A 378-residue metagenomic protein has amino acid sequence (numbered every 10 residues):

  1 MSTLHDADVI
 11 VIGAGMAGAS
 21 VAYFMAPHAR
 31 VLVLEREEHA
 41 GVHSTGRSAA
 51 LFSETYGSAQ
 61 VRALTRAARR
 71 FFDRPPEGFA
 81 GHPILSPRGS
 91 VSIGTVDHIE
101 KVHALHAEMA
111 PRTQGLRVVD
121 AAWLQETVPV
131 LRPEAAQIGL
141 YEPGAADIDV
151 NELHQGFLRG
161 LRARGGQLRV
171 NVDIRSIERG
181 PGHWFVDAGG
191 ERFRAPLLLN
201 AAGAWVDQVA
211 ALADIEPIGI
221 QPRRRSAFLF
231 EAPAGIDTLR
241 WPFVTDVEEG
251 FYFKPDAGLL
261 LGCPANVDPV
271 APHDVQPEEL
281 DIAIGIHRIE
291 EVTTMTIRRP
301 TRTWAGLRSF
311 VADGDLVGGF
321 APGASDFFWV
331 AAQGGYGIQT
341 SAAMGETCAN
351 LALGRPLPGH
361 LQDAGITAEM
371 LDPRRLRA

Functional and structural regions predicted by a protein language model:
T3-A7, G323-A378: C-terminal lid/capping helical subdomain adjacent to the catalytic/cofactor pocket in oxidative enzymes
L4-A7, A188-L197: Core beta-strand elements of the Rossmann-like FAD/NAD(P) dinucleotide-binding domain in flavoenzyme oxidoreductases
A7-L32: N-terminal Rossmann-like FAD-binding beta1-loop-alpha1 element of flavoenzymes
A26-T45: Glycine-rich FAD pyrophosphate-binding loop
G41, R192-R240: Central helical "cap/lid" subdomain
A49-T127, G250-F251, R288: Dinucleotide-binding Rossmann-like beta1-alpha1 core, especially the glycine-rich loop that anchors the ADP
R74, I93-R164, R169-V170, S176-G182 (+1 more regions): Flavin (FAD/FMN) cofactor-binding and adjacent substrate-gating region of FAD-dependent oxidoreductase domains
E216-G219, A232-D326, A331: Active-site lid/adjacent beta-loop-alpha segment flanking the redox-cofactor pocket in flavoenzymes
